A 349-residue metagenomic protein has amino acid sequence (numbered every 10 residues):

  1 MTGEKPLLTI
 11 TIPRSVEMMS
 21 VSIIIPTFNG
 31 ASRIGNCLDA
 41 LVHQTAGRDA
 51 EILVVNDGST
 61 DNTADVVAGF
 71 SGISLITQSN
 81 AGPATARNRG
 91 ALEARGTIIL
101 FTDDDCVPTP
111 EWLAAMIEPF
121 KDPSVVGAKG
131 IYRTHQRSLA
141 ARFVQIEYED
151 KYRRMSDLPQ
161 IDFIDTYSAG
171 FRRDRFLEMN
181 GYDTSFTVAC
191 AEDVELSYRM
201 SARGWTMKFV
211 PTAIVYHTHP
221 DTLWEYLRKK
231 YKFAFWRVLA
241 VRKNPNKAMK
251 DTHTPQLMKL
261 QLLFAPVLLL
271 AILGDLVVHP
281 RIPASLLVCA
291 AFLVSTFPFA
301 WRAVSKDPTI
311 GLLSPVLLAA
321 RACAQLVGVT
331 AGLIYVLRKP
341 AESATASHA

Functional and structural regions predicted by a protein language model:
D39-D49: Short, acidic, metal-binding catalytic loop of nucleotide-sugar glycosyltransferases
A40, N56-A64, C106-V107: A conserved acidic beta->alpha catalytic loop
N62, D104-P119, Y198: Acidic donor-binding/catalytic loop of UDP-sugar-dependent glycosyltransferases, especially processive GT2
Q78-A94, A115, M155, F163-T166: Glycine-rich, basic loop-to-helix element that forms the pyrophosphate-binding segment of sugar-nucleotide handling
I99: Short aromatic/hydrophobic "clamp" motif used to bind/position activated sugar donors
E111-A141, T218: Conserved donor NDP-sugar-binding/catalytic core segment of glycosyltransferases
T134-H135, R153-F171, T187-A189, E195 (+1 more regions): A recurrent flexible, glycine/aromatic-enriched loop bordering the glycosyltransferase active site that acts as
D183-V188, E192-M249: Catalytic donor/gating beta->alpha subdomain of glycosyltransferases that bind UDP-sugars
